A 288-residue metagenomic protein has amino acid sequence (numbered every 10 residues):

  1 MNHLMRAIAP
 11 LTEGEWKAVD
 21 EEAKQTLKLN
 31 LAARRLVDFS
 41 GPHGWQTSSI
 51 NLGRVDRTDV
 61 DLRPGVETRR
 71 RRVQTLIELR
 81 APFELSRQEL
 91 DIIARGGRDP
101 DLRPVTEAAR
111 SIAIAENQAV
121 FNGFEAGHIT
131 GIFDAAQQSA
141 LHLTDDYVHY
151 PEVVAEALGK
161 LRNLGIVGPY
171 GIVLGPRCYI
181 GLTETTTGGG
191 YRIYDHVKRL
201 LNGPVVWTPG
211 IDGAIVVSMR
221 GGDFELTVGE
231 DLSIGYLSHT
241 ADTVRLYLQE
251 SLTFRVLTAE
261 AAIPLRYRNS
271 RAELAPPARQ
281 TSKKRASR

Functional and structural regions predicted by a protein language model:
M1-R70, G229, G235-D242: N-terminal "assembly arms/tails" that initiate or stabilize quaternary assembly in self-assembling proteins
R34, D38, E116-G123, R162-G165 (+1 more regions): Long, hydrophobic, amphipathic alpha-helical segments used as structural scaffolds
L52-D99: Long, hydrophobic/aromatic-enriched structural stretches that serve as scaffold segments
R72-Q74, G159-N163, G235-Y236: A generic local secondary-structure boundary/capping motif
D91-E156, K160: Alpha-helical scaffold segments that mediate packing/assembly in large oligomeric complexes
A126-I129, P176-G181, D212-G213: Short, catalytically relevant binding-site loops at active-site mouths
F133-H196: Extended, solvent-exposed, turn-rich assembly/linker loops in the middle of proteins
T185-R288: Sequence/fold signature of self-assembling virion shell proteins
